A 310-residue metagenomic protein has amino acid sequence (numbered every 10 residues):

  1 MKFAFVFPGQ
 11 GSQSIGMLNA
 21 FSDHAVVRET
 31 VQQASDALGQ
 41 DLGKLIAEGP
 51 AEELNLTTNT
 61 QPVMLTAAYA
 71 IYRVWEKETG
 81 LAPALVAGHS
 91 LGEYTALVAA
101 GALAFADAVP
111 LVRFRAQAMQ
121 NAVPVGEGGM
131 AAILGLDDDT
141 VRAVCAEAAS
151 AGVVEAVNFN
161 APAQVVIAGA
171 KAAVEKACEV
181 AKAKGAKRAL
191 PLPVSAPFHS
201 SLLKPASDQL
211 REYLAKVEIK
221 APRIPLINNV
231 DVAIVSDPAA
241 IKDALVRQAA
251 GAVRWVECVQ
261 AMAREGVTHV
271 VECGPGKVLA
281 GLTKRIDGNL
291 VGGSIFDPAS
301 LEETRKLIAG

Functional and structural regions predicted by a protein language model:
M1-V141, L192, H269-A299: FabD-like malonyl-/acyl-CoA
Q10-S12, L38, A100-A252: Alpha/beta catalytic cores of group-transfer enzymes, especially the acyltransferase/condensing modules of polyketide
S22-D23, E147-A149, K182-K184, R285-G288 (+1 more regions): Short, solvent-exposed amphipathic alpha-helical segments in soluble enzyme and RNA/protein-processing domains
S90, E218, G266: Conserved functional loop/turn residues at catalytic and ligand-binding sites
K182, A263-G266: Non-catalytic positions within long, well-ordered alpha-helices that form the structural scaffold/packing of enzyme
A206, L307-A309: Post-His helix in hydrolase/transferase enzymes
V256-Q260: Short hydrophobic/charged patches on amphipathic alpha-helices used for structural packing and interfaces
L301-L307: Short, charged, surface-exposed secondary-structure boundary motifs
